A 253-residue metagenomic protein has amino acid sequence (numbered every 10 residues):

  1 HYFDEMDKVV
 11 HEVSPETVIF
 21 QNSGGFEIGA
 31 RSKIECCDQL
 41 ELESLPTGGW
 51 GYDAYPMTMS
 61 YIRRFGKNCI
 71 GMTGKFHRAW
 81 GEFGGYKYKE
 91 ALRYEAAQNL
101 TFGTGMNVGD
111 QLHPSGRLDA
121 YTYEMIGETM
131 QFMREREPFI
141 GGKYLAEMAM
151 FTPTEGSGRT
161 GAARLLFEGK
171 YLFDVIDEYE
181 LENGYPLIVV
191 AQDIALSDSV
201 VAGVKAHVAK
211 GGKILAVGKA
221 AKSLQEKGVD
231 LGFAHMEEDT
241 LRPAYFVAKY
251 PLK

Functional and structural regions predicted by a protein language model:
Y2-K253: Carbohydrate-binding surfaces of carbohydrate-active enzymes
